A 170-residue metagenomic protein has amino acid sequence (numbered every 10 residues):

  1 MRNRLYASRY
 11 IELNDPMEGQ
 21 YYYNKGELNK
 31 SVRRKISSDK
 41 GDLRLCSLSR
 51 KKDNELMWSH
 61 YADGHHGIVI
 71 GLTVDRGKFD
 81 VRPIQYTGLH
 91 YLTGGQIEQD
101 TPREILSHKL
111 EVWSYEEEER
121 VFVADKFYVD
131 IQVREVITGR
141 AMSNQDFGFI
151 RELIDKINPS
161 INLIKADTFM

Functional and structural regions predicted by a protein language model:
M1-M170: Partner-binding and oligomerization surfaces adjacent to conserved cores of proteins that assemble macromolecular
